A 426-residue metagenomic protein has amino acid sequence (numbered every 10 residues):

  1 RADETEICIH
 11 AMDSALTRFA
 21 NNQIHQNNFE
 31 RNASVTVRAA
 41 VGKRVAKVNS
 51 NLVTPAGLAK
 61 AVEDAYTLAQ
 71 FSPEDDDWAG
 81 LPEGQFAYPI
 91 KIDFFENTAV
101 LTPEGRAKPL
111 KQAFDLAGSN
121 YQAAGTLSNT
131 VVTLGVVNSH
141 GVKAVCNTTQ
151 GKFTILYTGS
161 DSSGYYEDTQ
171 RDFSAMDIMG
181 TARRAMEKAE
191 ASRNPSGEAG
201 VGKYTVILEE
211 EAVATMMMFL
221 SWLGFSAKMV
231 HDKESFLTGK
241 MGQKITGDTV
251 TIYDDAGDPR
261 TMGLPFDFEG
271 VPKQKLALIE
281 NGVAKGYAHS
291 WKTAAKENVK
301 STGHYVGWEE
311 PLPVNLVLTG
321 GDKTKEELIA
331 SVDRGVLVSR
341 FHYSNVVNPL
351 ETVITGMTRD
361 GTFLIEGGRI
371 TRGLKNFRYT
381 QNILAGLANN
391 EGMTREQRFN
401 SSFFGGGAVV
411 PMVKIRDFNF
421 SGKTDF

Functional and structural regions predicted by a protein language model:
R1-L264, V271-Q274, E280-V283, G367-R369 (+2 more regions): Active-site bordering "gate/hinge" segments that shape substrate access to catalytic or cofactor-binding pockets
A199, K240-F426: Dual-mode signal for accessory low-complexity, basic/Gly-rich regions
